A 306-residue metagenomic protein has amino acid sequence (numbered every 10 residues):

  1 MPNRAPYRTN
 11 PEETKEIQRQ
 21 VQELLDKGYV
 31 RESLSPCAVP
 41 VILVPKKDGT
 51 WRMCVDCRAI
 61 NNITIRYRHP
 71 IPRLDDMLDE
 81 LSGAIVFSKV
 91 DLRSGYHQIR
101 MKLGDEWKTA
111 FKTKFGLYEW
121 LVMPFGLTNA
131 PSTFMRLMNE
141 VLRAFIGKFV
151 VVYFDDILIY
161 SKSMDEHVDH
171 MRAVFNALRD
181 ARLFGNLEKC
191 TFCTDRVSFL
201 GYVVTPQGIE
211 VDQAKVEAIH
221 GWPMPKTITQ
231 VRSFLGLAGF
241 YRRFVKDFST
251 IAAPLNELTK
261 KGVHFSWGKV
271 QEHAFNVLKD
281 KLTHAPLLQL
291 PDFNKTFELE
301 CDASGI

Functional and structural regions predicted by a protein language model:
M1-I306: Retroelement reverse transcriptase polymerase core
